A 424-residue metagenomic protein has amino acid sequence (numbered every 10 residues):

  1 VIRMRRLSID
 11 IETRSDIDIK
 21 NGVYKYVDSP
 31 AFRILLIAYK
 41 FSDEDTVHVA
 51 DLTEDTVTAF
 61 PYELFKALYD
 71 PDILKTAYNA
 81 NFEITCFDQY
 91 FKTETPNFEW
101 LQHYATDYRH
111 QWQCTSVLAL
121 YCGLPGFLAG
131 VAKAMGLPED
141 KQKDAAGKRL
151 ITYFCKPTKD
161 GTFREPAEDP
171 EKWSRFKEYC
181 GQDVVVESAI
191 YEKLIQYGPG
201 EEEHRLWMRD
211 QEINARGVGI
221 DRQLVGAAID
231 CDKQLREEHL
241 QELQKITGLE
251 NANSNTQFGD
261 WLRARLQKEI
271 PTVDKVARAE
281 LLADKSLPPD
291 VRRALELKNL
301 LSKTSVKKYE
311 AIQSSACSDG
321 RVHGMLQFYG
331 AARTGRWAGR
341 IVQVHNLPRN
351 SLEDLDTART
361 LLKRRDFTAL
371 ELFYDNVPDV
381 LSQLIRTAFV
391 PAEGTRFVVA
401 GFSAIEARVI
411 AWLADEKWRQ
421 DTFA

Functional and structural regions predicted by a protein language model:
V1-I17, A31, L36-A38, A134 (+4 more regions): Conserved "right-hand" nucleotidyltransferase catalytic core of DNA-directed polymerases
S15, N81-N97, C122, G259-L266 (+1 more regions): Short active-site loop/helix that positions an aromatic residue
D16-K20, V49-L52, R408-I410: Cytochrome P450 core scaffold surrounding the K-helix E-X-X-R motif and the conserved "meander" helix-loop region
N21-K25, Y90-T95, K268, I341-S351 (+1 more regions): Short secondary-structure boundary/capping segments
Y24-K25, R33-I34, E406-A424: Metal-dependent catalytic core segments for phosphate chemistry
F32-Y62, A67-I195, E353-L355, L361: Active-site-proximal helix-loop-helix substrate-binding element of RNase H-like nuclease domains
T93-H103, E237, Q267-T272, D356 (+1 more regions): Cytochrome P450 catalytic domain signature, combining two hallmark sequence patches
Y121, A400, F423-A424: Conserved, non-catalytic sequence blocks in retroelement Pol enzymes and Pol-derived host proteins
